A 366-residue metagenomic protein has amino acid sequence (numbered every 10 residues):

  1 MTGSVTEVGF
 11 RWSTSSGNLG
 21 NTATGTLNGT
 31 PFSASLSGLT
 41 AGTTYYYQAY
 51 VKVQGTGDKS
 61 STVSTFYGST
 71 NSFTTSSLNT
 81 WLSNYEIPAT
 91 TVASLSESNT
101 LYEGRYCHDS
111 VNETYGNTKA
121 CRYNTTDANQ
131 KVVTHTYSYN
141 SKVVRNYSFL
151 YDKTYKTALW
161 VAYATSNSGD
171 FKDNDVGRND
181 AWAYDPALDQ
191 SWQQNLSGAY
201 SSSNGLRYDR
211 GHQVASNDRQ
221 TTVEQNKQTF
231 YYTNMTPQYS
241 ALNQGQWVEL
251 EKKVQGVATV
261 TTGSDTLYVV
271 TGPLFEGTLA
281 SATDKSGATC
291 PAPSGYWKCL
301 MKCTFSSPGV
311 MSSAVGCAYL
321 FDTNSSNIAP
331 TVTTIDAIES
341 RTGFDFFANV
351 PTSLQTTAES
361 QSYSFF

Functional and structural regions predicted by a protein language model:
M1-S77: Short, surface-exposed linear motifs at loops/turns and structural transition points
T74-F366: Domain-level detector for secreted/extracellular nuclease and nuclease-toxin modules, and for the ENPP-like C-terminal
